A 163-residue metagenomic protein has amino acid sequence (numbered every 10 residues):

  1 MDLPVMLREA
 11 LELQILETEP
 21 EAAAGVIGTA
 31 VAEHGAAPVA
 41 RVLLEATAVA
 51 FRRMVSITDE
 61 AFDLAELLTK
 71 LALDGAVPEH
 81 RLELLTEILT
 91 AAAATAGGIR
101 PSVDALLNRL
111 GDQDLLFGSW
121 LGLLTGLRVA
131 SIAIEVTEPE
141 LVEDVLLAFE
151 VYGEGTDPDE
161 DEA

Functional and structural regions predicted by a protein language model:
M1-A163: Solvent-exposed interaction surfaces and binding hotspots enriched for charged
